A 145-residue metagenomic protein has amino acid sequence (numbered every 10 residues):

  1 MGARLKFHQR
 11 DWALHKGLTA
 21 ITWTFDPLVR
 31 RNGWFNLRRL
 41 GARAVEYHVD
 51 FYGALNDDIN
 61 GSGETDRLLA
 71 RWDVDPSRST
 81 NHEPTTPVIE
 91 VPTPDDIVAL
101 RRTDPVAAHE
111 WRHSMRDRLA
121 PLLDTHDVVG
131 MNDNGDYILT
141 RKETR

Functional and structural regions predicted by a protein language model:
M1, R30, G61-T65: Anionic, Ser/Thr-rich low-complexity intrinsically disordered regions
M1-Q9, A13: Glycine-rich acyl-CoA binding loop
A13-L28: Conserved GNAT acetyl-CoA-binding A-motif
T24, W34, G41-D58: Conserved catalytic-core motifs of GNAT/GCN5-like acyltransferases
D50-E83, T140-E143: C-terminal "cap" of GNAT-fold acetyltransferases
D66-H113: A conserved mid-domain beta-alpha-beta active-site/ligand-binding segment of alpha/beta enzyme cores
P94-V98, A108-R145: Extended, composition-driven regions rather than compact fold-specific motifs
